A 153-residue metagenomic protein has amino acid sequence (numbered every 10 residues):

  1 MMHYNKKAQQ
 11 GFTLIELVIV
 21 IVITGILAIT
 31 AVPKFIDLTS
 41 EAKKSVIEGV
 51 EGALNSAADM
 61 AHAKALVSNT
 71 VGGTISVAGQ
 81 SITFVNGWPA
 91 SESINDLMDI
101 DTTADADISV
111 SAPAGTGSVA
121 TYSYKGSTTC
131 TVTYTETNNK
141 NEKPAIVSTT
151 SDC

Functional and structural regions predicted by a protein language model:
M1-Q10: N-terminal leader/signal peptides at the extreme start of proteins
Y4, L17-I21, V50: Hydrophobic alpha-helical transmembrane segments of integral membrane proteins, especially multi-pass transporters
Q10, T24-L27, E51: Short glycine-rich loop/turn motifs that provide flexible caps or phosphate-binding loops at active sites
V18-P33: Alpha-helical hydrophobic helix detector
I36-S40: Hydrophobic alpha-helical bundle architecture
A42-S68: Membrane-proximal N-terminal amphipathic helix
A63-C153: Periplasmic/extracellular, small/polar-rich flexible segments of pilin-like filament-forming proteins
